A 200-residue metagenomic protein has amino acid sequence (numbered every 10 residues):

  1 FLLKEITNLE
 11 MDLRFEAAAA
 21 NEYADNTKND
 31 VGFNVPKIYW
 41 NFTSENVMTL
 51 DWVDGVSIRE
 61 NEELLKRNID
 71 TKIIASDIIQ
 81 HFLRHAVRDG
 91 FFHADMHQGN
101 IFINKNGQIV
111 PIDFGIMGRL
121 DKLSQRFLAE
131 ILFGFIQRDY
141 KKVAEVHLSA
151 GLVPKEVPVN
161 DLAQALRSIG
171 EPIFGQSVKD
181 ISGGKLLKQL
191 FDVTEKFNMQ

Functional and structural regions predicted by a protein language model:
F1-Q200: Conserved catalytic cores of large enzyme domains
